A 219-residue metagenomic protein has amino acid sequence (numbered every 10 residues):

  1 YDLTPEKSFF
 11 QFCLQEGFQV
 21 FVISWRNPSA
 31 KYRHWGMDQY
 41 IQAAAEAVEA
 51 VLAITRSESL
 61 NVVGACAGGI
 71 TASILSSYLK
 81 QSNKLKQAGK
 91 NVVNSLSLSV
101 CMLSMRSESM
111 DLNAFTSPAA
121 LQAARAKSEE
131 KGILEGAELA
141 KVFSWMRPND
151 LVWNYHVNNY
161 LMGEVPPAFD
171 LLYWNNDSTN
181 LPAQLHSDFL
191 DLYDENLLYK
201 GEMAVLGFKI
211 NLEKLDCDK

Functional and structural regions predicted by a protein language model:
Y1, G163-K219: Alpha/beta-hydrolase fold catalytic core
Y1-S29: Short, surface-exposed "cap/lid" segments of acyl-processing enzymes
P5-K7, A30-W35, Y155-V157, G201-N211: Active-site-adjacent structural elements in folded domains
F12, G17-F21, E58-V62, V92-L96 (+1 more regions): Beta-sheet entry/capping signal
W25-P28, A47, A67-G68, L103-S104 (+1 more regions): Short, glycine-/Ser/Thr-/acidic-enriched flexible segments
H34-I54: Alpha/beta-hydrolase active-site loop
A53, S57-E58, T71, L75-H186: Alpha/beta-hydrolase-fold enzymes
V63-A72: Gly/Ala-rich beta-loop-alpha elbow adjacent to hydrolase catalytic centers
